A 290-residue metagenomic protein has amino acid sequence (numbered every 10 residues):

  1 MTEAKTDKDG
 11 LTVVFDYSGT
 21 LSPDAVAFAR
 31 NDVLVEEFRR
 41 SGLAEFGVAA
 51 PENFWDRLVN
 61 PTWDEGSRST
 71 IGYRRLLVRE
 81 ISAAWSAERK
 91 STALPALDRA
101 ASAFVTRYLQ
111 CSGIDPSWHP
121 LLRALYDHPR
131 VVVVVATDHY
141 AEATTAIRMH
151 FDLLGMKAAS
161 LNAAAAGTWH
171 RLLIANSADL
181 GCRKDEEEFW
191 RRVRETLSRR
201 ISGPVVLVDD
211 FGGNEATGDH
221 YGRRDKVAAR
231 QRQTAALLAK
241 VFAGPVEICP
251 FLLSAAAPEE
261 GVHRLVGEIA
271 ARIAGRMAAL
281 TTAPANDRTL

Functional and structural regions predicted by a protein language model:
M1-F15, A141, A146-L290: Asp-based, Mg2+/Mn2+-dependent phosphohydrolase catalytic module
T2-N60, A229, A236-A239: Active-site neighborhood of HAD-like aspartate-dependent phosphohydrolases
D16-Y17, S22, V134-A136, V208: Short hydrophobic segments within beta-strands
L21-V26, E65, S69, T106-G113 (+6 more regions): Conserved aromatic-histidine-acidic binding/catalytic patches
E37, S41, F54-R57, E80 (+4 more regions): Charge-rich, solvent-exposed alpha-helical interaction surfaces
E37-S41, P120-R130, L237-V241: A short, Lys/Arg-enriched amphipathic alpha-helix followed by its capping loop at the start of a domain
D56-T106: A metal-dependent, Asp-based hydrolase signature
L97-G113, W118-K157, L173-A175: Substrate-recognition element of Asp-dependent hydrolases with the DxDx(T/V) motif
